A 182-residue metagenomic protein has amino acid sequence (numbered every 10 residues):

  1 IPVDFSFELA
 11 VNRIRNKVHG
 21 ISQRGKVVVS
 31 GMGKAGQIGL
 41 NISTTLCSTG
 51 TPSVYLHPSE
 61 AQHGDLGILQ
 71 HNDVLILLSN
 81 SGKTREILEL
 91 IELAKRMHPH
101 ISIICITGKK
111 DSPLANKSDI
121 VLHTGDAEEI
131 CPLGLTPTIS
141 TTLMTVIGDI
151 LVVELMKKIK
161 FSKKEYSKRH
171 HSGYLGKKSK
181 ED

Functional and structural regions predicted by a protein language model:
I1-G25: An N-terminal, well-structured beta->alpha segment
P2, F7, H57, I159-K163: General structural signal for secondary-structure boundaries
R13-R15, R24, R85, R96 (+1 more regions): Arginine residue identity/basic-tract feature
N16-H19, R24-V28, M32, H171-D182: Glycine-rich phosphate/diphosphate-binding loops and the adjacent beta-loop-alpha structural elements that coordinate
K17, H63, G67, T142 (+2 more regions): Short, surface-exposed, charged/polar-biased interaction segments
K26-I159: Glycine-rich phosphate-binding loops that contact phosphosugars or nucleotide phosphates
N116, I130, M156-D182: Internal, active-site/partner-interface "lid" segment
